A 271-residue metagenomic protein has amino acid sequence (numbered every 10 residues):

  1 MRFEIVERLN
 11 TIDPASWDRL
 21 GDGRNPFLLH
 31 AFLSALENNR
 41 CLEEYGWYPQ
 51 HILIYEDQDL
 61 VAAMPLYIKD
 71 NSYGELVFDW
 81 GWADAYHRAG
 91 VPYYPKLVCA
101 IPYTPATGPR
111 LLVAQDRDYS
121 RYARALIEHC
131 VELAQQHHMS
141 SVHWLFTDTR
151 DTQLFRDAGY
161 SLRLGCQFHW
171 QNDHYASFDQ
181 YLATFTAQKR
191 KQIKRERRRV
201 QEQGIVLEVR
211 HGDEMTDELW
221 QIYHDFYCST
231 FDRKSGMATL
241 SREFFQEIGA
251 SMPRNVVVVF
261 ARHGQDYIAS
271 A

Functional and structural regions predicted by a protein language model:
M1-Y93, E128-A271: A conserved beta-strand-loop-helix scaffold within acyl/acetyltransferase catalytic domains
D79-R124: A gly/proline- and charged-residue-enriched helix-loop-helix capping module
